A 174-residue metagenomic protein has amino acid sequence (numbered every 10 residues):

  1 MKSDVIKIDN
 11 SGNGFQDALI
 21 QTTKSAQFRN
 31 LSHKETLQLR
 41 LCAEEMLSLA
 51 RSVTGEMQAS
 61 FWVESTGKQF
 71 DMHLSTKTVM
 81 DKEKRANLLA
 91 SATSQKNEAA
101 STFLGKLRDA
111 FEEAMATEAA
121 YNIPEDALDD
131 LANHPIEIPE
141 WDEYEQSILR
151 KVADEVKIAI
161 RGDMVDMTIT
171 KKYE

Functional and structural regions predicted by a protein language model:
M1-D4, S52-E174: Conserved beta-strand-loop-beta-strand hairpin that lines the nucleotide-binding pocket of ATP/GTP-utilizing enzymes
K2-N30: Helix-loop-beta hinge of the Bergerat
S11-A18, Q38, W141, E145: Phosphate/oxyanion-binding active-site loops and adjacent basic polyanion-contact surfaces
I20-L47, E98-A99, L128-P139: Conserved short strand/loop->alpha-helix "switch" segment adjacent to the catalytic nucleotide/phosphoryl-transfer site
